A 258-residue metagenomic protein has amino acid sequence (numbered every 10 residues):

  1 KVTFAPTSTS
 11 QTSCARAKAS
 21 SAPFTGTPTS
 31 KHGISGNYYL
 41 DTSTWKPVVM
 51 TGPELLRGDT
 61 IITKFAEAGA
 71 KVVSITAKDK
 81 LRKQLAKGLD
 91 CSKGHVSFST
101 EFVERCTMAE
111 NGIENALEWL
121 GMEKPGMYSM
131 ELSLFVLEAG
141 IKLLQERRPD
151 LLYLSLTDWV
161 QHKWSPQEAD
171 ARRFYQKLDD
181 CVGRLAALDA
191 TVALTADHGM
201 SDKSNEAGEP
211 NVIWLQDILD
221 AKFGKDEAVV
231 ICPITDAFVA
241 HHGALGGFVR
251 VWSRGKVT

Functional and structural regions predicted by a protein language model:
K1, P23, F65, G140 (+4 more regions): Beta-strand elements within well-structured catalytic alpha/beta cores of enzymes that handle phosphate/sulfate esters
K1-G26, K71-V73: Short, structured active-site-proximal loop/turn typified by the sulfatase FGly-forming signature C/S-X-P-X-R
V2-A5, S30, R147, L151 (+2 more regions): Short secondary-structure junctions and interdomain/linker hinges
A5, C14-A15, C91, C106 (+2 more regions): Generic recognition of cysteine residues
S8-T12, I75-D79, T191, A196-H198: Acidic carboxylate-rich catalytic motifs and surrounding loops in phosphoryl-/glycosyl-chemistry enzymes
A15, Y39-E54, G58, H162-S165 (+2 more regions): Secreted, luminal/periplasmic, and some membrane-associated catalytic domains that remodel anionic oxygen-ester
A22-S165, V239-G243, G247-S253: His/Asp/Glu-rich, glycine-adjacent segments that coordinate divalent cations and/or stabilize oxyanion chemistry on
L132, L144, P166-K177, A207: Short, contiguous, pocket-lining structural segments that sit at or immediately flank catalytic/ligand-binding sites
